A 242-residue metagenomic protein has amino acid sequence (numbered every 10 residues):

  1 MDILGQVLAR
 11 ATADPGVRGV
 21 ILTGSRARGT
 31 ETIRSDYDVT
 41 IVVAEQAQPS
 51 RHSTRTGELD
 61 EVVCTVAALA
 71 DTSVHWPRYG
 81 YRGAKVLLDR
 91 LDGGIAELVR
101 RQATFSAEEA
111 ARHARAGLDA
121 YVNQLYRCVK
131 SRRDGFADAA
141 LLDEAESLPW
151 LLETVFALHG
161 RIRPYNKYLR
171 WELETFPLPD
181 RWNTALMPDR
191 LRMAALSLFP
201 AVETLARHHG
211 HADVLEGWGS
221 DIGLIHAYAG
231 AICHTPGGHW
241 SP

Functional and structural regions predicted by a protein language model:
M1-I3, V7-L8, T12-D14, I21-L22 (+8 more regions): Mixed-charge, polar/low-complexity N-terminal
M1-S35, T40-K85: Metal-dependent nucleotidyltransferase catalytic core
I3, I21, I33, I41 (+5 more regions): Weak global preference for isoleucine
V7, V17-L22, Y37-I41, L59 (+5 more regions): Generic hydrophobic secondary-structure signal
G29, T56, A84, D89 (+3 more regions): Glycine-centered flexibility motif
A47-F136, C233-S241: Conserved NTP/Mg2+-binding pocket subregion across the NTase superfamily
A103-P242: Conserved nucleotidyltransferase catalytic core and NTase-mimicking acidic/glycine-rich helix/loop elements in nucleic
